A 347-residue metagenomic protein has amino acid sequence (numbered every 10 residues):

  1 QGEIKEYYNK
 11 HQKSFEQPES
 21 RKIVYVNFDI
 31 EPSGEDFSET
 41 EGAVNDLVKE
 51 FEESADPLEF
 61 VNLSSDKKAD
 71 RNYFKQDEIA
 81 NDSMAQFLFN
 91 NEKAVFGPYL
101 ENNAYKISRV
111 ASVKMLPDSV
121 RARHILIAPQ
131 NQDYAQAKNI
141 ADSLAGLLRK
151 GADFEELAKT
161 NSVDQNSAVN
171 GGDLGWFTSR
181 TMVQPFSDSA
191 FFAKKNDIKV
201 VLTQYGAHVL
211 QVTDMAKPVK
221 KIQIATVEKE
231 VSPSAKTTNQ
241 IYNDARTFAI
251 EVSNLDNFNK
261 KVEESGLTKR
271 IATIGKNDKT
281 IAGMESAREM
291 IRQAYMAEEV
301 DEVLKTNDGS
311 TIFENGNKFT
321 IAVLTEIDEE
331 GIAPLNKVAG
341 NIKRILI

Functional and structural regions predicted by a protein language model:
Q1-I347: Extended non-catalytic domains of envelope/secretory-pathway proteins
